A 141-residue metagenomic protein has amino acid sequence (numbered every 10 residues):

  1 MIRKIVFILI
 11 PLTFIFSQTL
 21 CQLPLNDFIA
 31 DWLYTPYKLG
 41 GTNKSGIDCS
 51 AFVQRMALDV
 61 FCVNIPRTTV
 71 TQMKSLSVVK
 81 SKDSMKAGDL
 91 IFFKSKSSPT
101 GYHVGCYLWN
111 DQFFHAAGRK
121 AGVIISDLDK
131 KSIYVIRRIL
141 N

Functional and structural regions predicted by a protein language model:
K4-I15: Sec-dependent N-terminal signal peptides
S17-Y34, V135-N141: Non-catalytic ligand/cofactor/substrate-binding and regulatory segments of enzyme domains
Q18, S84, S97-T100: Short glycine/proline-centered loop/turn elements that form peptide/ligand docking sites
Y34-I47, F93-Y134: Glycine-rich catalytic cores of cysteine/serine-nucleophile enzymes that process amide/ester linkages in cell-envelope
T35-A87, I139: Catalytic cysteine-centered active-site loop
